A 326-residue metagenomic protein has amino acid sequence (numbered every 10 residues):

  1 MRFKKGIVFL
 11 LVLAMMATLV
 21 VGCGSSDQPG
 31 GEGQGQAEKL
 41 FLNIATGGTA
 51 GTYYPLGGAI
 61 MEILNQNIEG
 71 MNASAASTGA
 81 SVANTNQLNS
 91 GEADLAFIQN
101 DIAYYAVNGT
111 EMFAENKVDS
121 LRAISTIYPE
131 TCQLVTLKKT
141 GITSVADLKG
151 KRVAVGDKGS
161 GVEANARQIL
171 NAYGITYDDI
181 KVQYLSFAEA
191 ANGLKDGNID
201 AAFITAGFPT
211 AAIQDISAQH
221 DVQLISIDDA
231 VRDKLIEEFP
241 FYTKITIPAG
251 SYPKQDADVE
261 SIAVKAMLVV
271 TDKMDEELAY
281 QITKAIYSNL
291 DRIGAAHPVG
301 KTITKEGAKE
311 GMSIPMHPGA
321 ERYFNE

Functional and structural regions predicted by a protein language model:
M1-F41: Short, low-complexity disordered leader/linker segments with a strong preference for bacterial N-terminal type II
K39, I68-G70, A80-A83, S90 (+6 more regions): Extracytoplasmic
K39-N67, M71-A75, P129-D196, I314 (+1 more regions): Bilobed "Venus flytrap"/periplasmic-binding protein-like clamshell domains and structurally analogous long
G58, V82-A93, Q168, A188-D200 (+1 more regions): Short helices/loops that flank or line small-molecule/ion binding pockets
N89-A123: N-terminal segment of the mature folded domain
N100-I102, T110-M112, T140, Y177-L268: Pocket-lining segment of extracytoplasmic ligand-binding domains
A114-I127, C132, S251-E260: A structural signal for short loop-to-beta-strand junctions that line the ligand-binding cleft of periplasmic/secreted
L185, E189, K195-D196, A206-L224 (+3 more regions): An extracytoplasmic/periplasmic, membrane-proximal ligand-sensing/linker region
